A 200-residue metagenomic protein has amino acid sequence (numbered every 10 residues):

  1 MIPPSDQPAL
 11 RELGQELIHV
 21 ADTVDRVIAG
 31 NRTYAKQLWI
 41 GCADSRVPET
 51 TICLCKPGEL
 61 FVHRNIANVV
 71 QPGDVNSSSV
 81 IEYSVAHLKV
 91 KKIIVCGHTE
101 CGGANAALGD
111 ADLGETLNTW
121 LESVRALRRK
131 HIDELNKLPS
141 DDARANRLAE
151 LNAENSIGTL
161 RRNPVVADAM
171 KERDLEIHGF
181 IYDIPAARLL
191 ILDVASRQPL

Functional and structural regions predicted by a protein language model:
I2-K36, A67-S79, Y83-K91, G102-L200: Divalent-metal-activated hydrolytic enzyme cores
K36-E59: N-terminal short beta-loop-beta anion/metal-coordinating cradle
C42-R46, I66-N68, H98-T99: Short glycine-enriched loops at secondary-structure junctions
P57-N68: Glycine/charged-rich beta-loop-alpha catalytic/anionic-binding loops adjacent to active sites
V95: Conserved functional hotspot residues or short segments at active or partner-binding sites across diverse domains
